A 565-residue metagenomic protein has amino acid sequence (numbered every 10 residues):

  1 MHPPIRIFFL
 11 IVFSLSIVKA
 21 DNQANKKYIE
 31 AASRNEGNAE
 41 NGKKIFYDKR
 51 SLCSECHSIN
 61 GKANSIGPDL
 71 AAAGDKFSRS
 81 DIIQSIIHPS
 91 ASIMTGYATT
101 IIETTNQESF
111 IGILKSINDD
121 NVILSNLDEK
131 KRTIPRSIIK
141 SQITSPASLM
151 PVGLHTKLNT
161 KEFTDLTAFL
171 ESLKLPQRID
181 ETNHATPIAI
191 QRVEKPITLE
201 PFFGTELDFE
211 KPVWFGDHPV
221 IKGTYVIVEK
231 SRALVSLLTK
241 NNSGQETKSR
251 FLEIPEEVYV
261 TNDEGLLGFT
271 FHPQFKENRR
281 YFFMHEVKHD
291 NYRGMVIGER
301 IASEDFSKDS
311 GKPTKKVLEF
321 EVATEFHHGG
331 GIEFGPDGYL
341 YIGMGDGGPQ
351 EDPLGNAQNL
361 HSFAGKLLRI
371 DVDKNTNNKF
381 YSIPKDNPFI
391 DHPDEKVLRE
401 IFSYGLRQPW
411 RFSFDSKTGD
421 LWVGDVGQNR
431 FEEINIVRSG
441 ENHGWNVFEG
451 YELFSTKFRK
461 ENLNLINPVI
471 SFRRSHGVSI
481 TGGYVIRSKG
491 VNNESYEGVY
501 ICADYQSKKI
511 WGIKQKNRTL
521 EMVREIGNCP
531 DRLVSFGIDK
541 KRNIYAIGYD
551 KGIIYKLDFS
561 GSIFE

Functional and structural regions predicted by a protein language model:
D21-Y47, P68, S78-D81, Q107 (+2 more regions): Electrostatic cytochrome c docking/interface patches
R34-I59, L166, E206-L207: Sequence/structural segment immediately N-terminal to covalent heme-attachment motifs in c-type and related
Y47, C56-A63, D75, E171: Detector for the c-type heme attachment site
K62-H88, I93, T99-S145, L149 (+3 more regions): Gly/Gly-Pro-rich "capping" loops immediately C-terminal to redox-active cysteine motifs in periplasmic/lumenal
E108-F110, L114-D120, K130-R132, S148 (+4 more regions): C-terminal capping alpha-helices of c-type cytochrome domains
Q177-P201, F306-G311, N377-H392, V447-L465: Blade/loop signatures of beta-propeller domains
I179-E351, R411-G427, H476-L520, R542-D558: Acidic, Gly/Ser/Thr-rich repeat motifs that build Ca2+-stabilized beta-propeller blades
L406, T519-K540: Conserved blade-ending motifs and adjacent loop-strand segments that build the rim/top face of beta-propeller domains
